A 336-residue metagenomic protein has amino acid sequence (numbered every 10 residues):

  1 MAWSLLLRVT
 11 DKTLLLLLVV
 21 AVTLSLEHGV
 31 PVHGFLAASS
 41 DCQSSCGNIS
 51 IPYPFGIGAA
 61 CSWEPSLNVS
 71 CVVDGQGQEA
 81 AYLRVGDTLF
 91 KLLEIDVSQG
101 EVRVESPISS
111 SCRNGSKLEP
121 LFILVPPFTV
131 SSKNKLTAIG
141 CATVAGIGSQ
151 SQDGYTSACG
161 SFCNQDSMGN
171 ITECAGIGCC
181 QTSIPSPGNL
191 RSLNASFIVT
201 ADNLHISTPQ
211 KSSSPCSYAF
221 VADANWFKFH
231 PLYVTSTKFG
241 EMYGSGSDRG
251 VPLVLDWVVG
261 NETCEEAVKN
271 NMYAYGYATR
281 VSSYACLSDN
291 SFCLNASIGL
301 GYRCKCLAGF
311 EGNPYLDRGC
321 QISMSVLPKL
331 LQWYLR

Functional and structural regions predicted by a protein language model:
A2-R336: Typically disulfide-stabilized, N-glycosylated extracellular/lumenal ectodomains of secreted and cell-surface proteins
